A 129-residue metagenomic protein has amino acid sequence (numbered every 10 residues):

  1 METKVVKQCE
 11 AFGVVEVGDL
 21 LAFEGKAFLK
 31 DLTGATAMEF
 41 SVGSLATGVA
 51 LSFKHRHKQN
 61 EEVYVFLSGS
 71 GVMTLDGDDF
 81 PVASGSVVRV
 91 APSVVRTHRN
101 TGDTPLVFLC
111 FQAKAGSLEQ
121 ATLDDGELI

Functional and structural regions predicted by a protein language model:
M1-M38, E119-I129: A short, N-terminal "cap"/entry segment at the start of jelly-roll beta-barrel domains of the cupin/DSBH fold
T3, T97-I129: Double-stranded beta-helix
A22-L29, S41-K58: Conserved short histidine dyad/triad with adjacent acidic residue
K30-L32, S52-H57, R99-T101, A121: Short histidine-centered beta-strand/loop micro-motifs that create catalytic or ligand/metal-coordination sites
V42-A46, R56-T74, F111-A113: Short, conserved beta-strand element in jelly-roll/cupin
F53, M73-T74, V90, R96-G102: Short beta-strand His + acidic residue motifs that chelate non-heme Fe in jelly-roll/DSBH and cupin folds
V63, S70-V72, D79, V95 (+1 more regions): Structural motif
G77-P92: Short acidic-glycine-tyrosine-enriched beta hairpin
